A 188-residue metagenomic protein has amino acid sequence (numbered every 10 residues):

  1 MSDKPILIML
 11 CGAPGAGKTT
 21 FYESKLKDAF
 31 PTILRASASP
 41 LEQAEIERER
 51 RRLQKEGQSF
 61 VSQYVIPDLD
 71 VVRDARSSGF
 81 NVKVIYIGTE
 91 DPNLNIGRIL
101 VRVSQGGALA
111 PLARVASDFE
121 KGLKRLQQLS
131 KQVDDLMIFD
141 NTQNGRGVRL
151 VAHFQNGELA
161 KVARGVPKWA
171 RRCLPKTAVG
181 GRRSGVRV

Functional and structural regions predicted by a protein language model:
M1-P5, L53-Q54: Phosphate-binding P-loop
A13: P-loop (Walker A) phosphate-binding loop of NTP-binding proteins
A16, R102-V188: Conserved GTP-binding G-domain of TRAFAC-class P-loop NTPases and closely related GTPase folds
A16-F60, D74: Conserved substrate/cofactor phosphate-moiety recognition/catalytic segment in nucleotide-dependent phosphotransferases
Q54, R76-S78, S130: Anion (oxyanion) recognition and catalysis
S59-Q63, K83-Y86, A110-A113: Short catalytic-loop micro-motif centered on adjacent basic/acidic residues
V65-Q105: ATP-dependent NMP and nucleoside kinases share a basic, alpha-helical "lid"
